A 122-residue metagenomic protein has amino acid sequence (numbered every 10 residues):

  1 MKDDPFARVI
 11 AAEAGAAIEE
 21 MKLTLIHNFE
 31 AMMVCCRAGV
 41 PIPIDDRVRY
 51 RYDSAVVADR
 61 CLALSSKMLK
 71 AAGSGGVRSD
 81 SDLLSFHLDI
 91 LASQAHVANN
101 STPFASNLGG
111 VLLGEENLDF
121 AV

Functional and structural regions predicted by a protein language model:
M1, M32-V48: Flexible internal linker/loop segments at domain or repeat junctions
M1-V34: Extended amphipathic alpha-helical segments enriched in small hydrophobics
A7, A14, P43-D46, Y50: Amphipathic alpha-helical coiled-coil segments and their boundaries
E13, A17-E20, H27, Y52 (+2 more regions): Charged, amphipathic alpha-helical oligomerization/scaffolding segments
V34, A38, K70-S74, H96: General structural signal for alpha-helix termini and helix-helix connectors
D45-G76, L83: Charged, glycine-rich active-site and insertion segments that engage polyanionic ligands
S74-V122: Glycine-rich phosphate/cofactor-binding loops in nucleotide/flavin-utilizing enzymes
